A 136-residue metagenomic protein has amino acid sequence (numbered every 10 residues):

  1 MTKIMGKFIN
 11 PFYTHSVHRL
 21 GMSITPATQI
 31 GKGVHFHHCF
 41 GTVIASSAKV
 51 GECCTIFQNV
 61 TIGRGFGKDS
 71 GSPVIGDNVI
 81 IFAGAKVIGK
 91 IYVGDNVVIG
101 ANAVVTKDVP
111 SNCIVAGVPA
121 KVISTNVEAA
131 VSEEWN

Functional and structural regions predicted by a protein language model:
M1-L20, A130-N136: Terminal amphipathic alpha-helical/low-complexity segments used for targeting or macromolecular assembly
V17-A116, A120-I123: Structural signal for interior beta-strand "rungs" in well-ordered beta-sheet cores of soluble enzyme domains
G117, V127-V131: Eukaryotic, compositionally biased intrinsically disordered regions
